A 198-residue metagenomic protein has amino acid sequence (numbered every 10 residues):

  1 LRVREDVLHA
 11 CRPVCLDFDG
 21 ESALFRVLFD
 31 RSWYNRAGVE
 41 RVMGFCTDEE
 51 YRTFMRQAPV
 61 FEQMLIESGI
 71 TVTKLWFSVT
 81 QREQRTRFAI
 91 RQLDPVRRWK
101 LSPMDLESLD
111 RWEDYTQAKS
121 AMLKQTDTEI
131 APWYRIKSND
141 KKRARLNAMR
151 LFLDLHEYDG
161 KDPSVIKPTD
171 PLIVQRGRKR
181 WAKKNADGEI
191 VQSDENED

Functional and structural regions predicted by a protein language model:
R2-M55: Conserved nucleotide-sensing/catalytic segment adjacent to the nucleotide-binding pocket in NTP-handling enzymes
E5-V7, Q81, D140-R143: Acidic, metal-coordinating catalytic cores used for nucleic-acid/nucleotide bond scission and strand-transfer chemistry
F18-S22, M64-I70, T126-T128: Conserved catalytic network of the ASCE P-loop NTPase/AAA+ motor domain
V27-F29, T73-L75, Y134: Hydrophobic/aromatic beta-strand patches that form the interior of the parallel beta-sheet core in alpha/beta enzyme
R31-S32, W76-Q81, N139: A short beta-strand-to-loop transition that corresponds to the Sensor-1 phosphate-sensing loop of AAA+ P-loop ATPases
V39-Q57, L65-Q117, S164-P168: A glycine- and Lys/Arg-enriched "phosphate-lid" helix/loop adjacent to the NTP-binding pocket of small-molecule kinases
Q117-S120, K124-D198: NTP-dependent small-molecule kinase module
